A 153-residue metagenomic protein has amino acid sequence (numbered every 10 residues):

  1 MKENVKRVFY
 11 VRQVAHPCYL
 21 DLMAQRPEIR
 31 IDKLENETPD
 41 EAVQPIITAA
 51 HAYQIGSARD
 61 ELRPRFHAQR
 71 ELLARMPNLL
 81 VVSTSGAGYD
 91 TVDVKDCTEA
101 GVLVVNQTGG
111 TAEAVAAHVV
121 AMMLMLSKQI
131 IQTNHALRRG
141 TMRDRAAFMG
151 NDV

Functional and structural regions predicted by a protein language model:
M1-V105: An N-terminal-biased, well-structured beta-alpha scaffold segment characteristic of Rossmann-like dinucleotide-binding
A100, T108-V153: Phosphate-binding beta-alpha-beta segment of Rossmann-like dinucleotide-binding domains, i.e., the NAD(P)
